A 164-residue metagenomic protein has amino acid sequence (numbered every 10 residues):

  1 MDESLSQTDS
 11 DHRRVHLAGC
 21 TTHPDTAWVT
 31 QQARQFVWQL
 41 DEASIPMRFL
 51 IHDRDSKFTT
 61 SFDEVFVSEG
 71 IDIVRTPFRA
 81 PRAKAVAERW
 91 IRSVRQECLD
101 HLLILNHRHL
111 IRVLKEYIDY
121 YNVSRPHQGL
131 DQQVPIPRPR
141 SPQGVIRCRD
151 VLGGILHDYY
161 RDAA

Functional and structural regions predicted by a protein language model:
M1-A164: Charged DNA-binding/catalytic regions of mobile-element recombinases
